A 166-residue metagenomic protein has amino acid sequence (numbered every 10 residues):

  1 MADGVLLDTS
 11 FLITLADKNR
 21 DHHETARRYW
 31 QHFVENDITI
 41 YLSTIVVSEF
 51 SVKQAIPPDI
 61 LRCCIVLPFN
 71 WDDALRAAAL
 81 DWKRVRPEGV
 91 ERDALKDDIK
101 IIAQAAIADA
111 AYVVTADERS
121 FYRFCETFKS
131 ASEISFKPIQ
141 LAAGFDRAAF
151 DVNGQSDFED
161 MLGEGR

Functional and structural regions predicted by a protein language model:
M1-D3, E24-A26, F33-L42, D73 (+4 more regions): A generic "structured core" feature
M1-Y41, V52-L61, A148-R166: Short, well-structured N-terminal submotif of metal-dependent ribonuclease cores
A2, A111-R166: Acidic, PIN/NYN-like endoribonuclease modules and their adjacent C-terminal/linker elements
D17-R20, I45, E88-D93: Short, flexible loop segments at the rims of nucleotide/cofactor-binding pockets, characterized by
V46-I60, N70-A74: Short, surface-exposed acidic-centric catalytic microdomains
D59-P68, E133: Active-site regions of enzymes building and remodeling cell-envelope glycoconjugates
P68-R123, F158-G165: Active-site neighborhoods of divalent-metal-dependent phosphate/nucleic-acid chemistry enzymes
